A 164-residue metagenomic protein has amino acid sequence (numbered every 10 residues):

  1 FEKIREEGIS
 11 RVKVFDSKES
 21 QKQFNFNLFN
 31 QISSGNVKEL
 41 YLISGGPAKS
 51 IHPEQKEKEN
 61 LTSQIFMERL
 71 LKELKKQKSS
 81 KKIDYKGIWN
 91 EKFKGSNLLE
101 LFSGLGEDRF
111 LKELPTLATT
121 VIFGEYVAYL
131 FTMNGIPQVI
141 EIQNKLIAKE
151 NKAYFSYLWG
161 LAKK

Functional and structural regions predicted by a protein language model:
F1-R11: Short, charged amphipathic alpha-helical surface segments
I4, Q31-E39, L158-A162: Short secondary-structure junctions and interdomain/linker hinges
D16-Q143, I147: Hydrophobic protein-protein interaction segments
Q138-K164: Signature of lipid phosphatidyltransferase scaffolds
